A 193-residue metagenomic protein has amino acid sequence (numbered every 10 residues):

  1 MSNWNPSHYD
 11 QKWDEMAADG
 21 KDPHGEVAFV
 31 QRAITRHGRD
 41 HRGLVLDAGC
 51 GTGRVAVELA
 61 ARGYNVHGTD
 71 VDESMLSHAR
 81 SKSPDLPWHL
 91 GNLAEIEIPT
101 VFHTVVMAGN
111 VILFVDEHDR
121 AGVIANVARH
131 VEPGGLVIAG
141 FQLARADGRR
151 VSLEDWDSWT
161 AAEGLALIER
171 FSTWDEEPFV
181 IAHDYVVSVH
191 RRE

Functional and structural regions predicted by a protein language model:
M1-D40: Conserved class I S-adenosyl-L-methionine
H41-G49: Conserved class I S-adenosyl-L-methionine
T52-E95: Class I SAM-dependent methyltransferase SAM/SAH-binding core
A94-T104: A short acidic, Gly/Pro-enriched loop at the edge of an enzyme's catalytic core that lines a small-molecule cofactor
H103-H118: A short SAM/SAH-binding and catalytic strip from SAM-dependent methyltransferases
A121-P133: A short glycine-rich, Lys/Arg-flanked "PGG" loop and its adjoining helix->strand segment in the class I
G134-Q142: Conserved beta-strand signature within the Rossmann-like core of class I S-adenosyl-L-methionine
R149-G164, R170: Short alpha-helix
